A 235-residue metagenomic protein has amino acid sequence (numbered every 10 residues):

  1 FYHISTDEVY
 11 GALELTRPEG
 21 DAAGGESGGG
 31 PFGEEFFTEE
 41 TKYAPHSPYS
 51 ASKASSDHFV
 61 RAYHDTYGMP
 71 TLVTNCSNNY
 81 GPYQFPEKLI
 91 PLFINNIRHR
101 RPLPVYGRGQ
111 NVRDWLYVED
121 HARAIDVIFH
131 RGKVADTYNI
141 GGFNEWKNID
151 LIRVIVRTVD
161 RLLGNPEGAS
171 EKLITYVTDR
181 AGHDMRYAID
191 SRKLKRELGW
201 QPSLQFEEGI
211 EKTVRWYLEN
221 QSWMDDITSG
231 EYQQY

Functional and structural regions predicted by a protein language model:
F1, G29-G30, M69-P70, P102 (+2 more regions): Active-site loop of short-chain dehydrogenase/reductase
F1-S47: Conserved Rossmann-fold NAD(P)-dependent oxidoreductase catalytic core, especially the SDR/UDP-sugar
S5-T6, D57-P82, P166-E167: Conserved beta-loop-beta element that borders a ligand/cofactor-binding pocket
V9-G11, A44-P48, L72-L89, N111-V112 (+1 more regions): Flexible, glycine-rich beta-alpha linker
L15-E19, G30-F37, H64, P86-I94 (+3 more regions): Short, glycine/charged-enriched secondary-structure capping and boundary segments
R17, F32, F36-F37, Y80 (+2 more regions): Short clusters of hydrophobic/aromatic residues that line enzyme substrate/ligand-binding pockets
S52-S55: Active-site helix of classical SDR
P91, I97-Y235: C-terminal substrate-binding subdomain of Rossmann-fold SDR/epimerase-dehydratase oxidoreductases
